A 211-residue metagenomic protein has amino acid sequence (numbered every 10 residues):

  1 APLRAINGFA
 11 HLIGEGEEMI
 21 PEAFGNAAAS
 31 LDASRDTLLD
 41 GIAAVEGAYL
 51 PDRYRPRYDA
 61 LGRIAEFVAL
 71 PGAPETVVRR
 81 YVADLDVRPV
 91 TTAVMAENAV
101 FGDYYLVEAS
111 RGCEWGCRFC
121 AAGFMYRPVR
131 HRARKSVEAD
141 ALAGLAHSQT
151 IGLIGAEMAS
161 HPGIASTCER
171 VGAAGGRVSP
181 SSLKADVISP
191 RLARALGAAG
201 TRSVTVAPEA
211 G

Functional and structural regions predicted by a protein language model:
A1-L70: Glycine-rich beta-alpha loop elements in corrinoid/cobalamin-binding modules across cobalamin-dependent enzymes
A5-H11, A27-A29, F124, S166-V171 (+1 more regions): Short secondary-structure boundary/capping segments
F9, A48, G112-C113, V137 (+1 more regions): Conserved structural-core and active-site-/substrate-pathway-adjacent residues in large, well-folded domains of enzymes
M19-P21, R55-Y58, E114-R118, Y126-P128 (+4 more regions): Flexible loop/turn segments at secondary-structure boundaries
R57-L106: N-terminal [4Fe-4S]-dependent radical SAM core
A96-A99, A109-S110, R194-A198: Replace "in large, NTP-powered and nucleic-acid-processing enzymes" with "in large, NTP-powered factors and other
A99-K135: Canonical Radical SAM [4Fe-4S] cluster-binding loop centered on the CxxxCxxC motif and its immediate flanking residues
A141-G211: Conserved SAM/AdoMet-binding glycine-rich loop
